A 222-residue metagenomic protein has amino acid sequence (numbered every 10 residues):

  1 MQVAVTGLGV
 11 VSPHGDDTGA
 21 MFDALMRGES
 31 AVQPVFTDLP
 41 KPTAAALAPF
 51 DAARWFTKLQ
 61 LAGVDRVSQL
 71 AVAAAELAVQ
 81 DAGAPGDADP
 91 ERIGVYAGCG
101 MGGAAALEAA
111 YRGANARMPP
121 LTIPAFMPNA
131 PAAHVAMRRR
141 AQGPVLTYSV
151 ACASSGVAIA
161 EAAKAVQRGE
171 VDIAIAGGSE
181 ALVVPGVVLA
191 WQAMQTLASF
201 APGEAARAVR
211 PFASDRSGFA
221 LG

Functional and structural regions predicted by a protein language model:
M1-Q60: ACP-dependent fatty acid/polyketide chain-elongation machinery
V10, V64, Y148: Generic anion/oxyanion-binding catalytic loop in active/binding sites
D16, R27-A31, Q80-E91, A97 (+1 more regions): Acyl-thioester C-C bond-transforming condensing/cleaving domain
V35-P85, P128-Q142: A glycine- and small-residue-enriched flexible loop/hinge segment at structural boundaries
